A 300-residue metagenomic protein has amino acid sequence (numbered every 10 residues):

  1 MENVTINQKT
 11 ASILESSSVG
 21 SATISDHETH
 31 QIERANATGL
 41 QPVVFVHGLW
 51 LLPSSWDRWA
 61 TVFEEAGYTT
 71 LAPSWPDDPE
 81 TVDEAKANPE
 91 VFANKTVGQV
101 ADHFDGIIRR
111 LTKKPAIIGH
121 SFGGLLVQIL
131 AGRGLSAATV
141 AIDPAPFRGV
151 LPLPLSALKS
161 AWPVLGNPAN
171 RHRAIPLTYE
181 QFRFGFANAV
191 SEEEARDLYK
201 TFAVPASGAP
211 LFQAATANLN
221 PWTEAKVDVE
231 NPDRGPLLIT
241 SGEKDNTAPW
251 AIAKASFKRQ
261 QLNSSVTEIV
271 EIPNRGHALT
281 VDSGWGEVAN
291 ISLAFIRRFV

Functional and structural regions predicted by a protein language model:
G48-L51, S121, E243-K244: Active-site glycine-rich loops that stabilize anionic/oxyanionic intermediates across multiple enzyme folds
W50-R58, T70: Serine-hydrolase catalytic-loop signature spanning alpha/beta hydrolases and amidase-signature enzymes
F63-A87: Conserved alpha/beta-hydrolase
I118-G123, V127: Gly/Ala-rich beta-loop-alpha elbow adjacent to hydrolase catalytic centers
S136-R171, F212-L219: Flexible "cap/lid" loop of the alpha/beta hydrolase fold
D233, I239-S241, D245: Short beta-strand/loop motif that positions the catalytic acidic residue of the alpha/beta-hydrolase fold
N246-A255: Conserved alpha/beta-hydrolase "acid-adjacent" motif
N263-V300: Catalytic active-site module of serine/aspartate enzymes centered on a nucleophile-bearing elbow/loop
